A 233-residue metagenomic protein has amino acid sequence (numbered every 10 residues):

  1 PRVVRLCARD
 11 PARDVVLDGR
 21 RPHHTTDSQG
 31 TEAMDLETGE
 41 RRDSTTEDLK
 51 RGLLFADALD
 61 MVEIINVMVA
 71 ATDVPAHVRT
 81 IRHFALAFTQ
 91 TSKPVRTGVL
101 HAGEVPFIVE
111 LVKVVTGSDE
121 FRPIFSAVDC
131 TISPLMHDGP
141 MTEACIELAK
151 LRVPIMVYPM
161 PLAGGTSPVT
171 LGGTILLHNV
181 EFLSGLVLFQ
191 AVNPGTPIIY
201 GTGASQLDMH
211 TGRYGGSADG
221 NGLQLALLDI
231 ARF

Functional and structural regions predicted by a protein language model:
P1-E40: Glycine-rich, N-terminal phosphate-binding loop and its surrounding beta-alpha-beta segment
D43-F233: Helix-rich catalytic cores of soluble enzyme domains
